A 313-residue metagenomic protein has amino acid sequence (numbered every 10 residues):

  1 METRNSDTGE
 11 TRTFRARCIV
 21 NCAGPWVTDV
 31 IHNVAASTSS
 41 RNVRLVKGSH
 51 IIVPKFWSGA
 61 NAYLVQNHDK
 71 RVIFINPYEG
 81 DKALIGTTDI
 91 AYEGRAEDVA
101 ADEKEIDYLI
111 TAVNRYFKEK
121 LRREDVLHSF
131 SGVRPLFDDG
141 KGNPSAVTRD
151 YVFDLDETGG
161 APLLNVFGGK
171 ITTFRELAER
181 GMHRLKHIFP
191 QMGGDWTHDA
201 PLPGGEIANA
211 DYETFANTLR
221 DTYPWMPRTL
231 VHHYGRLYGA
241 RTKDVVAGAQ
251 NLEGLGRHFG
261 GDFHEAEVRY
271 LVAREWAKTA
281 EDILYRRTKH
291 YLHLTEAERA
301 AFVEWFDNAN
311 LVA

Functional and structural regions predicted by a protein language model:
M1-S6: Short beta-strand segments that buttress and anchor functional surface loops
T8-C18: Core beta-strand elements of the Rossmann-like FAD/NAD(P) dinucleotide-binding domain in flavoenzyme oxidoreductases
A23-G24: Glycine-rich, N-terminal phosphate-binding loop of Rossmann-like dinucleotide-binding domains
D29, V34-I85, I90-E296, A301-V312: C-terminal catalytic lobe of FAD-dependent flavoproteins
